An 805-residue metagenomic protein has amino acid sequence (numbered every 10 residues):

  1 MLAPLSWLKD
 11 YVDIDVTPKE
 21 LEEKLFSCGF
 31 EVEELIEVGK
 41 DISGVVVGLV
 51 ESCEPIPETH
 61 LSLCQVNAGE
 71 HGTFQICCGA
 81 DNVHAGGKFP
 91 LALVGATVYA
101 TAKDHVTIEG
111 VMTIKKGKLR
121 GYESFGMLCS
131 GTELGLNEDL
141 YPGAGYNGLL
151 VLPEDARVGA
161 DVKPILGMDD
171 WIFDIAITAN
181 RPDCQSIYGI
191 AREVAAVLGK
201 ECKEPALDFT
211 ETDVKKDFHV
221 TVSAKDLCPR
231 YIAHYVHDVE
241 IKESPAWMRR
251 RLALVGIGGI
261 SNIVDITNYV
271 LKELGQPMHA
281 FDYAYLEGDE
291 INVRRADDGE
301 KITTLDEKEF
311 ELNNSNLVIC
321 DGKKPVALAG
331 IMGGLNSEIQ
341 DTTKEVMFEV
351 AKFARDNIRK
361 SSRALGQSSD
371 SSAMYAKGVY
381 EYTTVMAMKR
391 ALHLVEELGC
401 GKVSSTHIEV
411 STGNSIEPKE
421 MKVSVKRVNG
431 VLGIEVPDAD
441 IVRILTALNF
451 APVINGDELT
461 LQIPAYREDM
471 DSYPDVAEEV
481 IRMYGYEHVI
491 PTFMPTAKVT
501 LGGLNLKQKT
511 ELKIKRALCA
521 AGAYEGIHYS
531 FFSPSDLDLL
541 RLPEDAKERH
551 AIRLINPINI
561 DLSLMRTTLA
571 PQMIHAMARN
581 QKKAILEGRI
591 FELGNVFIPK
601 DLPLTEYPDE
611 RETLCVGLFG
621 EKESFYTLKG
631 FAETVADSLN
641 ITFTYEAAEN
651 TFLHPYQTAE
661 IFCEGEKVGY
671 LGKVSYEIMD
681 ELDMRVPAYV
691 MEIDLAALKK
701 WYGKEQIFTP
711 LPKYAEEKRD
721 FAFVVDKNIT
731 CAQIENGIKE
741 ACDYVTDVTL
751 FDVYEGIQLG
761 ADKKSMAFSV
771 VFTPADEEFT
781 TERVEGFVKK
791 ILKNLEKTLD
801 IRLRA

Functional and structural regions predicted by a protein language model:
M1-D208, M347, G366, D370 (+3 more regions): Phosphate-backbone binding interfaces of nucleic-acid-interacting proteins
L5, E23, P55-P57, L198 (+1 more regions): Glycine/proline-enriched, intrinsically flexible loops and inter-domain linkers
G39-S43, T210-E211, K498-V499, G503 (+3 more regions): Beta-rich nucleic-acid/ligand-interaction surfaces
V47-C77, S261, T267-N336: Conserved mixed alpha/beta core segments that line enzyme active sites in large multi-domain catalysts
R120-C129, E133-G135, G145-G148, K163 (+6 more regions): Mobile "lid/hinge" segments at catalytic clefts and subdomain interfaces of large enzymes
L198-V222, G399-V428: Terminal amphipathic helices with adjacent charged low-complexity linkers/tails
M421-L586, R719, V771-T773, R783-A805: Extended, well-folded interaction surfaces typified by the phenylalanyl-tRNA synthetase beta subunit core
A447-V453, D469, K600-P603, D609-E610 (+2 more regions): A carboxyl-terminal module marker
